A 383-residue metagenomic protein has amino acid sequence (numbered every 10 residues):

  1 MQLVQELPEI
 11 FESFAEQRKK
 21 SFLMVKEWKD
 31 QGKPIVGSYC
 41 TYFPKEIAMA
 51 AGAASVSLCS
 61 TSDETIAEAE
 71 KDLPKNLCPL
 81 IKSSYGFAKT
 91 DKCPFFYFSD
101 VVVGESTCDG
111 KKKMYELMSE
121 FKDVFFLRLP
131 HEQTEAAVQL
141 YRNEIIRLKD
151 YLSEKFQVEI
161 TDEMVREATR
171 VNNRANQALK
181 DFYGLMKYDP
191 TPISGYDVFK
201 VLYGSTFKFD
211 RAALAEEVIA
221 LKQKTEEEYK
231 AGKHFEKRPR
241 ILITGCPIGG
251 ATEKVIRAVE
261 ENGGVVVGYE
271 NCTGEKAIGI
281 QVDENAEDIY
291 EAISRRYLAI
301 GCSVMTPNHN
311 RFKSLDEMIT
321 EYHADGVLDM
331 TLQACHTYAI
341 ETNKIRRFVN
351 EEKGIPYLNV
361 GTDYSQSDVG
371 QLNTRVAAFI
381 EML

Functional and structural regions predicted by a protein language model:
M1-P34, I146, D150-G279, N308: A charged, amphipathic alpha-helical module
I35-K89, M114: An N-terminal, globular interaction/scaffold subdomain
I47-T61, E68-A69, C246-P307, R311-M318: Redox- and metal-dependent alpha/beta enzyme cores, enriched for Fe-S-associated oxidoreductases and cofactor-handling
Y85-E154: Acidic/His-rich segments in extracytoplasmic proteins that coordinate ligands and/or metal ions
A88, T306-H323, E341-K344: A short, acidic, amphipathic alpha-helical segment used as a generic capping/interface helix at domain edges
S99, I319, H323-L328: Proline-aspartate-enriched helix->loop->beta-strand connector
K113, C335-E341: Glycine/threonine-rich flexible loop motifs
N343-L383: Peripheral docking tails and interdomain loops at the edges of cofactor- or intermediate-handling domains
